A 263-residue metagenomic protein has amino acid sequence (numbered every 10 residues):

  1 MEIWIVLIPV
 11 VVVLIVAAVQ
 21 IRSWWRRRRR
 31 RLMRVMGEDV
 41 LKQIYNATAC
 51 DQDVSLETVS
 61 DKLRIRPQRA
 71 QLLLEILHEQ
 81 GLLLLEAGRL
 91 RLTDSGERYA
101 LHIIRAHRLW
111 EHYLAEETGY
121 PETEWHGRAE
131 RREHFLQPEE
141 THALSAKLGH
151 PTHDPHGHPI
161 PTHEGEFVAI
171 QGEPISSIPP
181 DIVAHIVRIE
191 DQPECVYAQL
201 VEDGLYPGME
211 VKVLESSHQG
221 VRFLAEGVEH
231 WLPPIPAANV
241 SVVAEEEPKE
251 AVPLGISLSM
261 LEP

Functional and structural regions predicted by a protein language model:
M1-W24: N-terminal signal-anchor transmembrane alpha helix of single-pass membrane proteins, serving as the membrane-anchoring
C50-L63, G88: Short acidic, hydrophobic short linear motifs in intrinsically disordered regions
D61-E79, C195-A198: Short amphipathic alpha-helical interaction segments
H78-G88: A short, conserved structural fragment
G88-H107: Basic, amphipathic "hinge/linker" alpha-helix immediately C-terminal to the N-terminal HTH DNA-binding motif
L114-Q171: Anionic-ligand-binding alpha/beta catalytic cores of soluble enzymes and soluble regulatory domains that recognize
E229-H230, P234-P263: Glycine- and charge-enriched low-complexity intrinsically disordered segments
